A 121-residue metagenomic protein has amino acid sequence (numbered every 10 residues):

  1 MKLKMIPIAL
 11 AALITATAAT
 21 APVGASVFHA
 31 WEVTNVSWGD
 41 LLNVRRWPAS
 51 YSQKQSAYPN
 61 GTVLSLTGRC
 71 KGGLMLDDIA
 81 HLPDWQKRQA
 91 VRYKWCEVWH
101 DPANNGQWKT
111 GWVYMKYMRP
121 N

Functional and structural regions predicted by a protein language model:
M1-A9: Bacterial N-terminal signal peptides that target proteins for export
A9-T17: Bacterial N-terminal signal peptides
A19-S26: Sec/Tat signal peptide C-region and signal peptidase I cleavage site
S26-W31, W47, Q53, L82-N121: Boundary regions of SH3-family modules and the immediately adjacent low-complexity/disordered segments in eukaryotic
A30-S37, S65-R69, L76, P83-D84: A structural signal for short, hydrophobic beta-strand segments that form beta-sheets in beta-rich/all-beta domains
G39-A49: Short, structured beta-strand/loop micro-motifs enriched in basic residues and often containing a Trp
W47-R69, L74-M75: SH3/SH3-like (including bacterial SH3b) beta-barrel domains that bind proline-rich motifs or cell-wall ligands
